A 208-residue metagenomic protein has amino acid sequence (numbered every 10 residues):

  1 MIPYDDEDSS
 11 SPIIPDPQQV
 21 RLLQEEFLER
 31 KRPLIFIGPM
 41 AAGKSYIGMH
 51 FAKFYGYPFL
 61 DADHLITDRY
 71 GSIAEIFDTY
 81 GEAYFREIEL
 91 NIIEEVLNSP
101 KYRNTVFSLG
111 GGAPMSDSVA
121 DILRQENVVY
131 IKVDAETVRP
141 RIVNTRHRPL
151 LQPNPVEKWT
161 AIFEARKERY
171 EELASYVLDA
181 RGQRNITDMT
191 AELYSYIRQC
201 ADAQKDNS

Functional and structural regions predicted by a protein language model:
I2-E29, E168-S208: NTP-dependent small-molecule kinase module
F36: Hydrophobic anchor at the beta1->P-loop junction of P-loop NTPases
P39: P-loop (Walker A) phosphate-binding loop of NTP-binding proteins
K44: Conserved lysine of the Walker
I47: Hydrophobic positions on the alpha1 helix immediately C-terminal to the Walker A/P-loop
K53-A62: Post-Walker A helix-loop "phosphate-sensing" segment adjacent to the P-loop in P-loop NTPases
D61-D121, R148: ATP-dependent small-molecule kinase phosphotransfer cores that center on conserved nucleotide phosphate-binding segments
Q125-R169: A glycine- and Lys/Arg-enriched "phosphate-lid" helix/loop adjacent to the NTP-binding pocket of small-molecule kinases
